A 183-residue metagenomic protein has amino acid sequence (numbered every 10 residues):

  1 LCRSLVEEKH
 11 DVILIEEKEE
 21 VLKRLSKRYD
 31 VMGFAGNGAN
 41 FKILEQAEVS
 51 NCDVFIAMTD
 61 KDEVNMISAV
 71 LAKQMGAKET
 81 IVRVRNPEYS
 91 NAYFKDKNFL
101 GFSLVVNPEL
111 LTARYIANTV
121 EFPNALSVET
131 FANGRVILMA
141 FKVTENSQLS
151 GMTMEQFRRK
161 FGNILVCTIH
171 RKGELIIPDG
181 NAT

Functional and structural regions predicted by a protein language model:
L1-T183: Cytosolic regulatory regions of ion transport systems
